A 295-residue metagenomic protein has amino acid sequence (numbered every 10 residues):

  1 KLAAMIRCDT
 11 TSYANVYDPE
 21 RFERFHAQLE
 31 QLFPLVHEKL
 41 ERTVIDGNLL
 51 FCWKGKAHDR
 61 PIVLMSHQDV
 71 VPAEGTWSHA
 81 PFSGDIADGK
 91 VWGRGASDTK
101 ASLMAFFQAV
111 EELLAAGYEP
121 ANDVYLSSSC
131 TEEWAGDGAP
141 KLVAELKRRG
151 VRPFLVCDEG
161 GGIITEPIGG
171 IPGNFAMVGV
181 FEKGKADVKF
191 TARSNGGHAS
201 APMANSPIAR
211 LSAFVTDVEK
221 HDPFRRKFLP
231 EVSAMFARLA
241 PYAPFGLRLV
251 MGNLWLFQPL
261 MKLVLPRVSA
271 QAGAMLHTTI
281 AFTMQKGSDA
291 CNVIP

Functional and structural regions predicted by a protein language model:
K1, A290-P295: Short, intrinsically disordered, charge-balanced linker/junction segments flanking boundaries in proteins
K1-T99, L113-N122: Acidic/His- and Gly-rich active-site-bordering loop/insert found across diverse amide/peptide-bond hydrolases
A3, E30, M104-F107, E111 (+3 more regions): Predominant activation on well-ordered alpha-helical scaffold segments within soluble catalytic domains
R7, T11, P34, A115-Y118 (+3 more regions): Generic secondary-structure signature for well-ordered alpha-helical cores
V91, S97-M177: Acidic/histidine-rich catalytic neighborhood of metal-dependent amide-processing enzymes
S97, S194-S200, D289: A generic structural motif
L146-R149, F154, G162-N174, V178-D187 (+2 more regions): Acidic-enriched catalytic cores of C-N bond-cleaving enzymes acting on peptides and small amides
